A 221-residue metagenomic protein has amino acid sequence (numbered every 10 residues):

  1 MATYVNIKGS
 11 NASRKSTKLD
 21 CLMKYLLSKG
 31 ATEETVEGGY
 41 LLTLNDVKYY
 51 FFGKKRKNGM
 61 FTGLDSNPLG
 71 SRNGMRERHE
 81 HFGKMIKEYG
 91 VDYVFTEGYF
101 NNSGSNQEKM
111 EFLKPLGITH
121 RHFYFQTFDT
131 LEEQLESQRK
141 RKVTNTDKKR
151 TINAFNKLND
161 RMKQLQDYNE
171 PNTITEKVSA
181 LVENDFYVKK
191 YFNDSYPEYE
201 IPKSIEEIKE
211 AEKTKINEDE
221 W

Functional and structural regions predicted by a protein language model:
I7: Hydrophobic anchor at the beta1->P-loop junction of P-loop NTPases
N11: The conserved Walker
R14: Conserved glycine(s) of the Walker
T17-G30: A conserved segment at the C-terminal end of the G1
K29-T43, F52: Short beta-strand-centered segment that lines the nucleotide-binding/catalytic pocket of NTP-utilizing
L42-F100: Conserved nucleotide-sensing/catalytic segment adjacent to the nucleotide-binding pocket in NTP-handling enzymes
E97-G98, L116-Q138: Conserved phosphate-donor/acceptor-positioning beta-strand/loop module used by diverse small-molecule
V143-F186, K190: Small-molecule kinase domains that catalyze NTP-dependent phosphoryl transfer to phosphate-bearing small molecules
